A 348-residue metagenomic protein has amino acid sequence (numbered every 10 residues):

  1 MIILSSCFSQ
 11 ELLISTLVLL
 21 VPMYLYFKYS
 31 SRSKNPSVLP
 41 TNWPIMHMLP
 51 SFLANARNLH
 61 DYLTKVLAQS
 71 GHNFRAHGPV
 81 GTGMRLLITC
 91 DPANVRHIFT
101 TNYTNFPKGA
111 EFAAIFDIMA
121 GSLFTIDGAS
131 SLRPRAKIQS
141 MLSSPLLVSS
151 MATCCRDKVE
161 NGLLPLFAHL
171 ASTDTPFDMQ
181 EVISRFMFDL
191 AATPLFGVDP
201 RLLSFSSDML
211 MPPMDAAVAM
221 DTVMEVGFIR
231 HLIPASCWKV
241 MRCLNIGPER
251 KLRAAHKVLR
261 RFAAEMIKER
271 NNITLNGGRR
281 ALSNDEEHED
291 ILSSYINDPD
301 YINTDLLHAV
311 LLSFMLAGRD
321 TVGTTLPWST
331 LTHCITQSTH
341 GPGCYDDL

Functional and structural regions predicted by a protein language model:
I2-R133, C154-L164, A255: N-terminal membrane-proximal hinge/A-helix region immediately C-terminal to the signal-anchor transmembrane segment
P22-Y26, G83-R96, A120, V159-E160 (+5 more regions): Hydrophobic mid-domain F-helix/FG-region of cytochrome P450s
T41-K65, E111-F196, P213-K268: Cytochrome P450 catalytic-domain helical core, especially the substrate-recognition surface and oxygen-activation
N42-M46, L170-D174, R270-E289, G341-L348: Cytochrome P450 fold signature focused on the C-terminal beta-domain
F52-L59, Q69-G81, D91, N105 (+10 more regions): A structure-centric feature marking long, well-folded core domains of fungal metabolic enzymes and membrane transporters
S131, L202-S207, L232-S236, T274-R279 (+1 more regions): Structured alpha-helical bundle/scaffold domains in large eukaryotic membrane-trafficking regulators
S143-S144, M224-I229, K251-L326: Conserved cytochrome P450 catalytic core segment spanning the I/J/K helices
T321-D346: Cytochrome P450 catalytic-core helices
